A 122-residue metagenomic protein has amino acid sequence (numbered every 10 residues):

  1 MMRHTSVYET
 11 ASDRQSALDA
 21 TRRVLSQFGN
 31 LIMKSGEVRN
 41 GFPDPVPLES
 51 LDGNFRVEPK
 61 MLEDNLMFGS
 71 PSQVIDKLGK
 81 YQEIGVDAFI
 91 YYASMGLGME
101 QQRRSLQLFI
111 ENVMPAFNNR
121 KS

Functional and structural regions predicted by a protein language model:
M1-V86, R120-K121: An alpha-helical appendage that flanks or caps ligand/catalytic pockets
T10-A17, E100-L108: Short glycine/threonine-rich loop-to-helix capping motif typified by GTGT followed within a few residues by an Asp-Pro
V38-P43, Y91-L106: Glycine-rich, proline-tolerant flexible connector loops at the mouths of alpha/beta enzymes
R103-S122: Alpha-helix-loop-beta-strand connector modules within alpha/beta enzyme cores
